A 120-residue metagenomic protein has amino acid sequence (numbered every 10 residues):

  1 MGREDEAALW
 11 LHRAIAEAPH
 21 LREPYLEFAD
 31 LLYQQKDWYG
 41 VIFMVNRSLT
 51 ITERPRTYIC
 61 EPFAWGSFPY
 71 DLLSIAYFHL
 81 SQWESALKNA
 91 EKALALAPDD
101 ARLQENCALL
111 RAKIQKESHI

Functional and structural regions predicted by a protein language model:
E4-D5, W38, W83: TPR-repeat structural position
H12-A16, R47-T50, L94-A95: Conserved structural position within tetratricopeptide repeats
